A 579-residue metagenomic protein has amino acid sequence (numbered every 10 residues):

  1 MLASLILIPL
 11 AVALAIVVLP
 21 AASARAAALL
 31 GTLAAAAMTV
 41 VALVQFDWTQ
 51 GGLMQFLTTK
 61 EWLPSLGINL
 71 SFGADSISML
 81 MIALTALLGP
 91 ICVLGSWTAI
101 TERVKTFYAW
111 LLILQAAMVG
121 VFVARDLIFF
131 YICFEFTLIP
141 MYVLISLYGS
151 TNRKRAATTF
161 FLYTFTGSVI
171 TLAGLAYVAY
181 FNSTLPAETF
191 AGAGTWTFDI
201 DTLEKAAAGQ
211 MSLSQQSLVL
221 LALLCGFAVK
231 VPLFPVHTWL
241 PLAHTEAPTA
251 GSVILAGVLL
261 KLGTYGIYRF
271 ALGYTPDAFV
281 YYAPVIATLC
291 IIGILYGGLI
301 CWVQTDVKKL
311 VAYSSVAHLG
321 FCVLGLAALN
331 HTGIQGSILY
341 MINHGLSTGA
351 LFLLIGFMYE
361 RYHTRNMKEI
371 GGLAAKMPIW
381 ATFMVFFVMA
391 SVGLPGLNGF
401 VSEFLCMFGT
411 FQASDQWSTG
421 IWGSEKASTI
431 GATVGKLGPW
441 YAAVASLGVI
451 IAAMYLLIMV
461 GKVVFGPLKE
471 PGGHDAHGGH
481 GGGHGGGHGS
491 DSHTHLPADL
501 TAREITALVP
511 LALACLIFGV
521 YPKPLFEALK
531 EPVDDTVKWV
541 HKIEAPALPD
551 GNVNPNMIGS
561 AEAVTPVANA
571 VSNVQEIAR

Functional and structural regions predicted by a protein language model:
M1, A15-A109, T184, E188-T197 (+6 more regions): Transmembrane helix-loop-helix hairpins at membrane boundaries of multipass inner-membrane proteins
M1-I8: C-terminal regulatory domains involved in ligand/effector binding and gene-expression control
S23-A35, R155-G167, M377-T382, T501-P510: Alpha-helical transmembrane segments and their helix-start/interface "positive-inside/aromatic belt" motifs in integral
M38-T49, L172-F181, L394, F518 (+1 more regions): C-terminal TM-helix exit segments that contain a strictly Trp-centered aromatic cap at the helix terminus
G52, T184-A191, T364-E369, V464-G479 (+1 more regions): Short, Lys/Arg-enriched, Gly/Pro-containing loop segments at transmembrane-helix junctions of multi-pass membrane
I91-A99, A116-I128, Y142-G461: Hydrophobic transmembrane alpha-helices and their helix-loop junctions in integral membrane proteins
E135: Short phosphate-coordinating micro-motif centered on Lys-Gly-acidic
M377-I379, L457-R579: Cytoplasmic/organellar membrane-interface segments at the starts of transmembrane helices in multi-pass inner-membrane
